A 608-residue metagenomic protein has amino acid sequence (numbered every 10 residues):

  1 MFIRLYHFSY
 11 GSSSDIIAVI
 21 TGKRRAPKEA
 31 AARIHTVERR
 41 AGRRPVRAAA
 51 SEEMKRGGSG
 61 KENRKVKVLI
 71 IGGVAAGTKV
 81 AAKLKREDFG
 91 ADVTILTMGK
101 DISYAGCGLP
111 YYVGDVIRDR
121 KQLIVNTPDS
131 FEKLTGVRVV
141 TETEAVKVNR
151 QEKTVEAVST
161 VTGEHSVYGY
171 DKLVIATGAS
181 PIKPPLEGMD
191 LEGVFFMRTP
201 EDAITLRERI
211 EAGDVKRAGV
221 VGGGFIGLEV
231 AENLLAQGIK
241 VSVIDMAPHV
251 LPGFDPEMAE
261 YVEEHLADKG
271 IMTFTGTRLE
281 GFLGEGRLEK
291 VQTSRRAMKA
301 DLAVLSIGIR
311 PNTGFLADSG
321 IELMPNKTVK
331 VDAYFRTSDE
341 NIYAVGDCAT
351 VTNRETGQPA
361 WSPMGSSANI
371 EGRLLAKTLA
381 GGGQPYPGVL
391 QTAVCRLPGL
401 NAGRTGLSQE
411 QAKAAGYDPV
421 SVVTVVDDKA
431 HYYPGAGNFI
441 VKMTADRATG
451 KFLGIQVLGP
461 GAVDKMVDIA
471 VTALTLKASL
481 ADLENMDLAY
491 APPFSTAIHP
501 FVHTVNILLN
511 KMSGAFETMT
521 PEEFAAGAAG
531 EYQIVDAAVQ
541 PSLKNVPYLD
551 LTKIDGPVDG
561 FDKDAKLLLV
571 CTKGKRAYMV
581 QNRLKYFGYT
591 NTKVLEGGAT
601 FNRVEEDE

Functional and structural regions predicted by a protein language model:
S14, G90-D92, L134, V140-V161 (+2 more regions): A Rossmann-like FAD-binding core segment of flavoenzymes
K61-K67, G73, R86, C348-G461 (+3 more regions): Mid-to-C-terminal Rossmann-like scaffold of FAD/NAD(P)H-dependent oxidoreductases
E62-V140, E144, A231-F254, T392 (+3 more regions): Beta1-alpha1 glycine-rich phosphate/pyrophosphate-binding loop at the start of Rossmann-like nucleotide-binding domains
G72-V74, T199, G223-G224, K573: Glycine-rich Rossmann-fold phosphate-binding loop(s) that bind the pyrophosphate of adenine dinucleotide cofactors
I124, R217-G219, F225-G281, P363-A368 (+1 more regions): Rossmann-like dinucleotide-binding cores of NAD(P)H-dependent redox enzymes
I175-Q237, M272-T273, P325, V331-A333 (+2 more regions): Glycine-rich dinucleotide-binding loop and its adjacent helix/turn
D190-D214, L283-K290, A297-L374, I469 (+1 more regions): FAD-site-proximal beta/loop scaffold in flavoenzymes
N485-L488, P492, T496, H503-T518 (+3 more regions): Rhodanese-like catalytic fold shared by cysteine-dependent sulfurtransferases and DSP/PTP-type phosphatases
